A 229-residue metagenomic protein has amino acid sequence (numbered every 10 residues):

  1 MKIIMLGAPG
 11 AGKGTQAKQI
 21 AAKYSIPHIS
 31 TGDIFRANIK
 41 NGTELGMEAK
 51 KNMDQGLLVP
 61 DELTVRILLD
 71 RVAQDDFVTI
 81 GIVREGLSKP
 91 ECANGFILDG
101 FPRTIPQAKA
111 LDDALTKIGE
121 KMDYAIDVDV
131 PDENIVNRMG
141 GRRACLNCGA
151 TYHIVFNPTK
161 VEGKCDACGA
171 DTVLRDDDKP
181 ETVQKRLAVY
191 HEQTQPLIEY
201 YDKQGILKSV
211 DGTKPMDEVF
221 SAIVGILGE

Functional and structural regions predicted by a protein language model:
M1-E229: Glycine-rich phosphate-binding loop of ATP-dependent small-molecule kinases
